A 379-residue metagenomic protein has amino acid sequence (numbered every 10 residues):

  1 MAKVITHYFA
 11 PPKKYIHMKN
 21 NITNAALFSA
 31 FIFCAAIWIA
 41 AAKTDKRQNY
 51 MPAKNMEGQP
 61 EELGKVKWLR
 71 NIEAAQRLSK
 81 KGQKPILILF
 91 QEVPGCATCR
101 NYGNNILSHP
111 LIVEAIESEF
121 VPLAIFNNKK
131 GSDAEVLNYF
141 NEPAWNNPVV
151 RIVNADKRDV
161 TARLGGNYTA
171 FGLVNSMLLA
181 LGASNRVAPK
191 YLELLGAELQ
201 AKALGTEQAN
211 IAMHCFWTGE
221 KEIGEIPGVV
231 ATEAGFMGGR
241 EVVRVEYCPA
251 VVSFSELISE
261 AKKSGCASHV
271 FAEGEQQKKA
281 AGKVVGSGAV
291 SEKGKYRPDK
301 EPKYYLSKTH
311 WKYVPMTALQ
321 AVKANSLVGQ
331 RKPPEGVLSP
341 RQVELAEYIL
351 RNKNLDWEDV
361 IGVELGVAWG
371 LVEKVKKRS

Functional and structural regions predicted by a protein language model:
K19-L27: Bacterial N-terminal signal peptides that target proteins for export
F28-A36: Bacterial N-terminal signal peptides
T44-G82, V174, L179-L199: N-terminal leader/targeting and pre-domain segments
V66-L69, Q91-E92, I112-D133, A234-G239: Thiol-based oxidoreductase modules, predominantly thioredoxin-like and allied folds used for disulfide exchange
G82-P94, G205-I211: Short active-site neighborhood of thiol/selenol oxidoreductases, capturing the structured segment around
T98-A115, G219-V230: Typically the conserved alpha-helix immediately C-terminal to a functionally engaged Cys/Sec in thioredoxin-like
A144-N185: Non-catalytic, surface beta->alpha helical segment in thiol-disulfide oxidoreductase systems
F171-S379: Flexible coil/turn and secondary-structure edge motifs
